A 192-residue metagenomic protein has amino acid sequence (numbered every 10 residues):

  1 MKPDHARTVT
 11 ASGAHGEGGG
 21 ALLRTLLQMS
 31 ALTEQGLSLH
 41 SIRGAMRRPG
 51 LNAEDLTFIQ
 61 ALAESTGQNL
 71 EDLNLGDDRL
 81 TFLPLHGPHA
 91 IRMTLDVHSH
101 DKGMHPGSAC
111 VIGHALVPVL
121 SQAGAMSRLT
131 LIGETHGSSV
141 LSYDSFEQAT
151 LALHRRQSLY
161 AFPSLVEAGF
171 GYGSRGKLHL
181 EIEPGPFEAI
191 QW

Functional and structural regions predicted by a protein language model:
K2-D4, G18-A21, D72-L75, S121-Q122 (+4 more regions): Solvent-exposed alpha-helices and their adjacent loops that cap or buttress functional pockets in soluble metabolic
K2-S30: N-terminal basic/disordered segments at the start of proteins
P3-G13, H89-K102, I132-G133: Glycine/charged-rich beta-loop-alpha catalytic/anionic-binding loops adjacent to active sites
L22-L37, A61-S65, T81-G87, A109-T130 (+1 more regions): Proline/glycine-anchored alpha-helix kink/cap motifs
A45-R47, T130-S139, G171: Active-site-proximal beta-alpha loop/turn segments in soluble metabolic enzymes
P49-Q60, L85-P88: Glycine-rich loop at the start of a catalytic domain that most often binds anionic cofactors/ligands
F58-D78, A149-L165: A glycine-rich helix N-cap at a beta->alpha junction
P88-S108, Q122, R156-L159, S164-W192: Phosphate/diphosphate-binding glycine-rich loops and adjacent basic-rich segments that engage nucleotide
